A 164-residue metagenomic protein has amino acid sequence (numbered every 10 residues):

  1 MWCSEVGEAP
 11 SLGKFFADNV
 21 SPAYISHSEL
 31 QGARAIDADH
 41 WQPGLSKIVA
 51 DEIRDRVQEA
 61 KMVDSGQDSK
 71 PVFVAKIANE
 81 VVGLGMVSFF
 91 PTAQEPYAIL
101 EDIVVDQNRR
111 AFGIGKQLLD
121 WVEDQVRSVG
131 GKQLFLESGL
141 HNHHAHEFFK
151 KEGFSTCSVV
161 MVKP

Functional and structural regions predicted by a protein language model:
C3-G7, K14-E95, E101, P164: Acetyl-CoA-dependent GNAT
G7, S11, V81, H143-H144 (+1 more regions): Short alpha-helical
A75, R109, G113-W121: Conserved acetyl-CoA pyrophosphate-binding loop and the N-cap/start of the following alpha-helix in GNAT-like
L100, L134-S138: Conserved hydrophobic beta-strand within the GNAT/NAT acetyltransferase core sheet that lines the active-site cleft
D106, G139: Residue-level recognition of the GNAT/N-acetyltransferase active site
F112, V129-K132: Short coil/turn segments at alpha/beta junctions that flank glycine-rich nucleotide-binding fingerprints
K116, D120, S128, L140-S158 (+1 more regions): Conserved active-site alpha-helix within GNAT-family acetyltransferase domains
